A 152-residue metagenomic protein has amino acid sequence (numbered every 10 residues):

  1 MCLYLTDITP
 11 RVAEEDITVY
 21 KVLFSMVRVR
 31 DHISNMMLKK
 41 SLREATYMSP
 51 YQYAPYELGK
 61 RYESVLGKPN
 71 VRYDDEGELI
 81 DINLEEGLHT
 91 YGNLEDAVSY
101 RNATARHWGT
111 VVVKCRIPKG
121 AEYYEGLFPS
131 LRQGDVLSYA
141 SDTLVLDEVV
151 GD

Functional and structural regions predicted by a protein language model:
M1-L88, L94-D152: Conserved NAD+-utilizing ADP-ribose enzyme module
